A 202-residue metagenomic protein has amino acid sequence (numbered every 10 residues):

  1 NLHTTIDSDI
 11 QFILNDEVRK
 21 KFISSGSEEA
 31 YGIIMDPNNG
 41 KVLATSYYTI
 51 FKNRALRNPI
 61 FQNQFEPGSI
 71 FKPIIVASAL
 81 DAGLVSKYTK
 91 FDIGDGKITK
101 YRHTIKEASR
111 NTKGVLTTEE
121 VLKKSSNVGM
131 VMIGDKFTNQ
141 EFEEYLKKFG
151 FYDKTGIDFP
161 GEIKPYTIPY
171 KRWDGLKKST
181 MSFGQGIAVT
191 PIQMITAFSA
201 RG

Functional and structural regions predicted by a protein language model:
N1-Y31, F51-R54: Extracytoplasmic/periplasmic proteins that interact with beta-lactams or build/remodel peptidoglycan
I6, A30-F65, A77-G202: Beta-lactam-recognizing serine transpeptidase/beta-lactamase-like catalytic domain environment
G68: Catalytic tyrosine of NAD(P)H-dependent dehydrogenase/reductases that use a Tyr as the general acid/base
